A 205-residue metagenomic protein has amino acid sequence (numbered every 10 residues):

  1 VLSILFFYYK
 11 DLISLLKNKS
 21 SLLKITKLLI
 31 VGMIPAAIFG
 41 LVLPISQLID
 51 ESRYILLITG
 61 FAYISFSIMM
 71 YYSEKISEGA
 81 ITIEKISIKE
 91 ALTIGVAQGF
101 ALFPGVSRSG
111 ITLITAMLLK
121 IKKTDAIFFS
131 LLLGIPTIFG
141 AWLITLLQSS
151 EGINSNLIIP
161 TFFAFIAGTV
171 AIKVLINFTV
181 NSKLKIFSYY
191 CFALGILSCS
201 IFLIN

Functional and structural regions predicted by a protein language model:
V1-N205: Multi-pass membrane proteins that catalyze or facilitate reactions on polyprenyl-/lipid-phosphate substrates and their
